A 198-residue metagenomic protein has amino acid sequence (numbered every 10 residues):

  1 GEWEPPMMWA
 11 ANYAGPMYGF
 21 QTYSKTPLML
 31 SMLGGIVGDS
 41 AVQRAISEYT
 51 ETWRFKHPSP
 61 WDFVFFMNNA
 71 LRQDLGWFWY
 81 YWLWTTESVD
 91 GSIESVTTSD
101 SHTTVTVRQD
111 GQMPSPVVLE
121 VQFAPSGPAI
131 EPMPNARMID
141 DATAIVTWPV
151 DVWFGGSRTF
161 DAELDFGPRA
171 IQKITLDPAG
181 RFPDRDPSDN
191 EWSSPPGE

Functional and structural regions predicted by a protein language model:
G1-Q109: Hydrophobic alpha-helical and helix-loop surface patches within well-folded domains that function as non-catalytic
Y13-A14, D100, P114, P183 (+1 more regions): A broad, structure-centric signal for solvent-exposed, well-ordered loop/edge residues that line or flank functional
W53, W82, D151-G155, W192: Tryptophan-centered motif/residue detector
L75, V89-G91, S95-D177: Beta-strand-rich binding/interaction modules
S126-G127, P178-D189: Short acidic/polar inter-strand loop motif in beta-rich domains
G156-R158, F182-P183, P196: Low-complexity, intrinsically disordered terminal/linker segments enriched in charged and Gly/Pro repeats
P187-G197: Terminal edge beta-strands and adjacent linker/stalk segments of extracellular immunoglobulin-superfamily beta-sandwich
